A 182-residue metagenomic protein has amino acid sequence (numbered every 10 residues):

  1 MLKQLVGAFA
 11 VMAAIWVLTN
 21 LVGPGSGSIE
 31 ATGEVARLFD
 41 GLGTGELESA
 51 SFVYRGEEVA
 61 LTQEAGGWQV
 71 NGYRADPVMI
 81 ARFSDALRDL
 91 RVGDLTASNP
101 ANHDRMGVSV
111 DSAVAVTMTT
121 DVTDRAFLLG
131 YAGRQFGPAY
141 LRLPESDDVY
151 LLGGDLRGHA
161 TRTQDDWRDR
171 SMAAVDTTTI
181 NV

Functional and structural regions predicted by a protein language model:
M1-V182: Secondary-structure "cap/kink" motif recognition
